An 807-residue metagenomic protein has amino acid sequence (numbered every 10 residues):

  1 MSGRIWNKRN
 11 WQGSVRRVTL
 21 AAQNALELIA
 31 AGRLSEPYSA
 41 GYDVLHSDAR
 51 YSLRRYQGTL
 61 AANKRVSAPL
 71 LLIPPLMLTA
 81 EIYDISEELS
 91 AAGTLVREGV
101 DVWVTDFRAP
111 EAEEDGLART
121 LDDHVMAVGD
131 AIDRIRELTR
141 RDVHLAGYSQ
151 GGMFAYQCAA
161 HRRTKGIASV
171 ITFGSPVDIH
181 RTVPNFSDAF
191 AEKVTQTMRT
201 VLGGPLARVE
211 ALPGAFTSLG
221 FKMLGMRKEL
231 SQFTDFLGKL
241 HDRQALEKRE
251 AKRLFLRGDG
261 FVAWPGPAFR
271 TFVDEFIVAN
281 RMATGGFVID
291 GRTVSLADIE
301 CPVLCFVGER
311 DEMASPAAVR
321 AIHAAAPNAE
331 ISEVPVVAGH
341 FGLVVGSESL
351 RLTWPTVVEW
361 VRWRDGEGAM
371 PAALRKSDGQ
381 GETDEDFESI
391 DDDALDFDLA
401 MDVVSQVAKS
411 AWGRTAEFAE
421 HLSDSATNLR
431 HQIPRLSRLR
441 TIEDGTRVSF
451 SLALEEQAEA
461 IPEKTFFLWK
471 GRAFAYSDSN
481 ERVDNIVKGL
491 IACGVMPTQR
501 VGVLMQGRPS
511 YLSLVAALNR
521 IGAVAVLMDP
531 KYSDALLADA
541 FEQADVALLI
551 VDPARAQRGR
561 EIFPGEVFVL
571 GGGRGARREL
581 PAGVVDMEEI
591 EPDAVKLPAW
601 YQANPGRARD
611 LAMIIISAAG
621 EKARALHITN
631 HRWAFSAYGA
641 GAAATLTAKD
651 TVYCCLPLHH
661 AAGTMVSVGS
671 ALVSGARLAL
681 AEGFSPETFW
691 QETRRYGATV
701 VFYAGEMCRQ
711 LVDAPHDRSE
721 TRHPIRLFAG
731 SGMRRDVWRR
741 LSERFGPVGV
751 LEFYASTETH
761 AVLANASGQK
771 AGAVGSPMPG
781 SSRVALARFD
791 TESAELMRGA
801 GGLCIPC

Functional and structural regions predicted by a protein language model:
M1-S14, R141, Y156-P267: Alpha/beta-hydrolase-fold enzymes
Q406, S410-A419, A492-C493, A516 (+1 more regions): Structural core segment of the AMP-binding/adenylate-forming
T427-R438, L452-Y476, A612-I614: AMP-dependent adenylate-forming
I442-T446, E463-A516, S533-A538, E542 (+1 more regions): Conserved AMP-binding/adenylate-forming core of the ANL superfamily
E463, V569, R574, P581-K622 (+2 more regions): Conserved pre-ATP/AMP-binding loop-to-beta segment of ANL
N480-I486, A608, A612, L626-T647 (+3 more regions): Conserved structural elements of the adenylate-forming
A634-T651, H659-T699: Conserved AMP-binding/adenylation subdomain of ANL enzymes
V673, R695-Y703, V712-D790: Gly/Ser/Thr-rich phosphate-binding loop
